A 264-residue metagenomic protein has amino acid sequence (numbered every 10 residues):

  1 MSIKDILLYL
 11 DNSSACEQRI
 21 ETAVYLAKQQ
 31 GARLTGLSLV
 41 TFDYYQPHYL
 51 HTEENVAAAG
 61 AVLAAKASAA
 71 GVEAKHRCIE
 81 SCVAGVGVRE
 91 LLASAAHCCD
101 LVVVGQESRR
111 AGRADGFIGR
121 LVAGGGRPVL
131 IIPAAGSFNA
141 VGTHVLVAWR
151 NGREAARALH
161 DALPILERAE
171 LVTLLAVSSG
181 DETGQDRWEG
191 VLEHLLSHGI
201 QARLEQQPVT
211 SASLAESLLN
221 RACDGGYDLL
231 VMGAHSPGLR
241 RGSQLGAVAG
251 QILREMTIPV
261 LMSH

Functional and structural regions predicted by a protein language model:
M1, S68-V102, H198-L230, H235-R241 (+1 more regions): Structural beta-alpha unit
M1-E53, G124, V141-P208, Y227: Small/aliphatic-rich secondary-structure junction motif
R19, V88, A114-D115, A155-A158 (+2 more regions): Amphipathic coiled-coil/heptad-repeat helices and related helical stalk/stem segments that mediate oligomerization
I20-T22, L91-F138, A222-H264: Gly/Ser-rich helix-loop-strand patches that form or flank binding pockets for ribonucleotide-derived cofactors
A27, L63-A67, L192-L195, A222: Conserved hydrophobic residues forming the short capping helix/wall of the S-adenosyl-L-methionine
R33, V40-C82: N-terminal positively charged helical leader segments and presequences
G36, H76-E80, I131, L174 (+2 more regions): A structural preference for short, hydrophobic beta-strand core positions in alpha/beta folds
A59-L63, F117, R187, V191 (+2 more regions): A general structural detector for well-ordered alpha-helical segments in enzyme core domains, enriched
